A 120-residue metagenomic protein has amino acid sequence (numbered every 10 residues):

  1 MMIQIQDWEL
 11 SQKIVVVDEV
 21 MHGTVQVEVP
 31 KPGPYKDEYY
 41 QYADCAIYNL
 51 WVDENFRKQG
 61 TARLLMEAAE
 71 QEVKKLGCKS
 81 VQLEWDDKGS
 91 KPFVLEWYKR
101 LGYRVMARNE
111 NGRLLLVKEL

Functional and structural regions predicted by a protein language model:
M1-Y48, E72, R108-N109: Acetyl-CoA-dependent GNAT
P30-P32, N55, K88-S90: Short coil/turn motifs at secondary-structure junctions
Y48, D53, D86: Residue-level recognition of the GNAT/N-acetyltransferase active site
V52, K58-Q71, E96, R100: Conserved acetyl-CoA-binding loop-helix of GNAT-fold acetyltransferases
V73-D87: Conserved GNAT acetyl-CoA-binding A-motif
D87-R108: Conserved active-site alpha-helix within GNAT-family acetyltransferase domains
R108-E119: Active-site/acyl-donor-binding loops of N-acyltransferases
